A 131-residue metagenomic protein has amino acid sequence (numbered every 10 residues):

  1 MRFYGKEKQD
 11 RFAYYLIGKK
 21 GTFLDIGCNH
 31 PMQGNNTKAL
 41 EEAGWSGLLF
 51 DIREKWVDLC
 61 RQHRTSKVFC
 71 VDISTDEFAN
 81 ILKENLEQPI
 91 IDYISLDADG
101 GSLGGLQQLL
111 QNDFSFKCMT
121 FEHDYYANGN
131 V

Functional and structural regions predicted by a protein language model:
R2-A79, Y125-A127: SAM cofactor-binding core of SAM-dependent methyltransferases, primarily the Rossmann-like beta-alpha-beta module
T22, T37-S46, W56-L59, R64-S66 (+2 more regions): Conserved acidic-Pro-Pro-aromatic motif
T75-N80, L96-G100: Short, basic, helix/turn surface patches
N80-L86: Conserved amphipathic alpha-helix within the SDR
